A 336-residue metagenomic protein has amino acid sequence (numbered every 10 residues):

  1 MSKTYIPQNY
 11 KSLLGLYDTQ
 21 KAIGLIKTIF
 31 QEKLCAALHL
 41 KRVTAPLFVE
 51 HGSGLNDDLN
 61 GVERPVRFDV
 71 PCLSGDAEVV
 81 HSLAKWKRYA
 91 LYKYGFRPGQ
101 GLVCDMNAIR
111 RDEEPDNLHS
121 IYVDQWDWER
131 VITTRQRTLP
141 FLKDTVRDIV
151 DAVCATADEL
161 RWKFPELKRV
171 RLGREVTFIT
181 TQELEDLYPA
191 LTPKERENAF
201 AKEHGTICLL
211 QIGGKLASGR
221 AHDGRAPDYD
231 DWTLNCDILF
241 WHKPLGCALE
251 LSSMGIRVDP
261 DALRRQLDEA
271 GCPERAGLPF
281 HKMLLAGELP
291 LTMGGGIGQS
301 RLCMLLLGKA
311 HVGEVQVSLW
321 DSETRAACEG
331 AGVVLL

Functional and structural regions predicted by a protein language model:
S2-H119, D127-V131: Class II aminoacyl-tRNA synthetase-like tRNA-binding/catalytic domains
D18-K21, L25, I29, R137-D144 (+4 more regions): Generic recognition of stable, solvent-exposed alpha-helical segments in well-folded globular domains
I23-I26, F30, L34, V66-F68 (+8 more regions): Generic structural hydrophobic/aromatic packing signal, biased to beta-strands
L34-R42, I149-L160, A310: A generic secondary-structure signal for well-formed alpha-helical elements
L47-H51, P165-R171, D321-R325: A glycine-rich phosphate-binding loop feature that marks nucleotide/adenosyl-phosphate handling sites
Q100-L102, V123-D127, H204-T206, G246-A248: Extracellular structured ligand-interaction cores
C104-E195: Extended, charged alpha-beta segments that form solvent-exposed binding/catalytic grooves in nucleic-acid-handling
I109, I179-L336: A translation/RNA-centric and nucleic-acid-associated enzymatic feature enriched in Class II aminoacyl-tRNA synthetases
